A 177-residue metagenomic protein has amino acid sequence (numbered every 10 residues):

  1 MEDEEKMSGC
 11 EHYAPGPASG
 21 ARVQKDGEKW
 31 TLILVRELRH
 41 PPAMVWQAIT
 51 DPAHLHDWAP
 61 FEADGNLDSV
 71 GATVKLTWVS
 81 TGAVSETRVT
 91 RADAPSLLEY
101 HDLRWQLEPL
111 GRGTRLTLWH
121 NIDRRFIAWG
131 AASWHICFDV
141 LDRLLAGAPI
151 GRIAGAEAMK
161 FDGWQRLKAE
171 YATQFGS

Functional and structural regions predicted by a protein language model:
M1-G27, G111-S177: Terminal "cap-and-tail" regions of soluble proteins that handle hydrophobic small molecules
V23, V89, W105-L107: A structural signal for short hydrophobic beta-strand segments in well-ordered beta-sheet cores
K25-L34, H40, M44, P52-P95 (+1 more regions): Short beta-edge strand/loop motif at the mouth of beta-sheet-based domains
E37-P41, T77, E108, W119-D123: Solvent-exposed residues in well-ordered beta-strands and their adjoining turns, especially edge/terminal strands
A43-Q47, A128: Short, conserved charged micro-motifs
I49, A59, L145: Short, flexible helix/strand-to-coil boundary loops that buttress conserved ligand/catalytic motifs in alpha/beta
A83-T87, L103, T114: Short beta-strand segments
S96-D102: Short, solvent-exposed secondary-structure boundary/capping segments
